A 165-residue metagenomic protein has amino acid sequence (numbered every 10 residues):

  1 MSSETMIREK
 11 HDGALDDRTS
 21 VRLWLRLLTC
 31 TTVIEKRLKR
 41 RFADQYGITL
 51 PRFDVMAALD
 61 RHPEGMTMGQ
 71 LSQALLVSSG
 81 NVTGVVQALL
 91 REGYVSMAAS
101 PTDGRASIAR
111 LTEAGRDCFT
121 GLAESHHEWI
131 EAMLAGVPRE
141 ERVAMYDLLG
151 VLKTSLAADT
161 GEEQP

Functional and structural regions predicted by a protein language model:
M1-Y46: N-terminal leader segment of winged-helix/HTH proteins
S2-H11, Q87-D147: Charged, amphipathic alpha-helical coiled-coil/dimerization segments
R22, D54, V143: Active-site phosphate/pyrophosphate-handling residues
W24, L28, T32, L76 (+2 more regions): Short amphipathic alpha-helical segments with heptad-repeat character
T31, E35, K39, A123 (+2 more regions): Structural signal for well-ordered, non-membrane alpha-helices
T32, K36-S78, E92, P165: N-terminal helix-turn-helix DNA-binding core of bacterial DNA-binding proteins
V143-P165: Exposed, interaction-prone assembly regions rather than primary DNA-binding/catalytic cores
